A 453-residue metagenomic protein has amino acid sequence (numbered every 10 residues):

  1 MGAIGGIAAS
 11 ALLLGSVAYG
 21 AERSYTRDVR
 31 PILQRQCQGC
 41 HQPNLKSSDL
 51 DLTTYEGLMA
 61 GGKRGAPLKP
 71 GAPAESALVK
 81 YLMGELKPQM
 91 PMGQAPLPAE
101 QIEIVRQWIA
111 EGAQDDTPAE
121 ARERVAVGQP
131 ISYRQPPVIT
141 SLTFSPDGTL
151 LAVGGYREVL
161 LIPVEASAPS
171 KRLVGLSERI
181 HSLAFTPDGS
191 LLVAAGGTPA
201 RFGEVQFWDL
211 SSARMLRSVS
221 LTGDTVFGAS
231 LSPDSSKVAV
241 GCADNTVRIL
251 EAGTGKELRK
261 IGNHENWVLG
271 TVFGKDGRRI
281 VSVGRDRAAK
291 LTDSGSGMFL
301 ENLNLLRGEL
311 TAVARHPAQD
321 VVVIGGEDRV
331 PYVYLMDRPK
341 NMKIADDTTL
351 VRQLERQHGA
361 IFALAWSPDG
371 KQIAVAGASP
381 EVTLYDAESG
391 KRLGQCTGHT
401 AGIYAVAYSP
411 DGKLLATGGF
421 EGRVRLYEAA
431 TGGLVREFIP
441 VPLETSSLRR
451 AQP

Functional and structural regions predicted by a protein language model:
G2-S16: Bacterial N-terminal signal peptides
I4-G5, G39, G241: The N-terminal extracellular segments of secreted preproproteins, especially immediately downstream of signal
G6, P98-Q101, T431-G433: Extracellular interaction modules
S16, S48, R201-G203: Residue-level signal for beta-strand positions within conserved beta-sheet cores that form or flank
A18-P146, G155-Y156: Aromatic- and Gly/Pro-enriched helix-to-coil junctions and flexible linker segments
D116-P453: WD40-repeat beta-propeller superdomains and closely related acidic/aromatic-rich repeat-like regions
